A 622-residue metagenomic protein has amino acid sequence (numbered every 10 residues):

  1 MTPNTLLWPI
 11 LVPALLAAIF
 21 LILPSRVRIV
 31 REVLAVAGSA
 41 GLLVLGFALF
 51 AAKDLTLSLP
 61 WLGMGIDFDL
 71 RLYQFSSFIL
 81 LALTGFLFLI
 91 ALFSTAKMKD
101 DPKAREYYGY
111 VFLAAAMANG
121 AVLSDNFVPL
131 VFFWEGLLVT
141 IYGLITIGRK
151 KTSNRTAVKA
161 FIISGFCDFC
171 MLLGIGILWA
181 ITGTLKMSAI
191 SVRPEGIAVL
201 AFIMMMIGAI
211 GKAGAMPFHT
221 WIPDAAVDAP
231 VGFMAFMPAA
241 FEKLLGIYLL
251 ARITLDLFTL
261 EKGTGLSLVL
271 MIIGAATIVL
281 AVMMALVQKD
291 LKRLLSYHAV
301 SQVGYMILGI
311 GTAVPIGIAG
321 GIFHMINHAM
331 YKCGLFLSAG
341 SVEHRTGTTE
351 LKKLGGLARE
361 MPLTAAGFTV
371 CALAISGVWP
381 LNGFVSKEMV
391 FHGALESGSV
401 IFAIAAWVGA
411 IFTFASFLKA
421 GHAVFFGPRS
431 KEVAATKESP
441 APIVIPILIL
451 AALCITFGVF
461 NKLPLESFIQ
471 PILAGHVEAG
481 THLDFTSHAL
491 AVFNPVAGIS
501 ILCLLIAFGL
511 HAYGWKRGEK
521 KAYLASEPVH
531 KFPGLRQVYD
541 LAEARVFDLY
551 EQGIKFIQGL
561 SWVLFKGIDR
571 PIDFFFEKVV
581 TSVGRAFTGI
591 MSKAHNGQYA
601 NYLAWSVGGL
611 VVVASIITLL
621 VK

Functional and structural regions predicted by a protein language model:
M1-W8, L15-G109, T184-L185, A189-V192 (+2 more regions): Transmembrane helix-loop-helix hairpins at membrane boundaries of multipass inner-membrane proteins
R28-S39, T156-G165, R359-G367, E438-A452 (+1 more regions): Alpha-helical transmembrane segments and their helix-start/interface "positive-inside/aromatic belt" motifs in integral
A37-F47, C167-L172, C371-I375, P446-P464 (+1 more regions): Hydrophobic alpha-helical membrane-insertion segments
F50-S58, I177-L185, L250, G377-V390 (+1 more regions): Membrane-helix interface motif
G63-F78, V192-F202, H392-F402, D484-A491: Short aromatic-rich membrane-water interface segments that cap or initiate transmembrane helices in multi-pass membrane
G65-F68, L351-K353, K431-A435, A586-G597: Cytosolic juxtamembrane amphipathic/interface segments immediately preceding and feeding into a transmembrane helix
L89-R105, V111-L130, T140-S439: Hydrophobic transmembrane alpha-helices and their helix-loop junctions in integral membrane proteins
P464-P495, Y513-K622: Aromatic-capped, Gly/Pro-kinked transmembrane alpha-helices
